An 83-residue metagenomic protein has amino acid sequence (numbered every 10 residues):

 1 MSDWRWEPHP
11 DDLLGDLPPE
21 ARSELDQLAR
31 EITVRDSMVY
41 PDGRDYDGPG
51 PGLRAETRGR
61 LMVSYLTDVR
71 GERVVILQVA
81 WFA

Functional and structural regions predicted by a protein language model:
M1-M62, L66-A83: Basic, Lys/Arg-enriched alpha-helical interface segments
